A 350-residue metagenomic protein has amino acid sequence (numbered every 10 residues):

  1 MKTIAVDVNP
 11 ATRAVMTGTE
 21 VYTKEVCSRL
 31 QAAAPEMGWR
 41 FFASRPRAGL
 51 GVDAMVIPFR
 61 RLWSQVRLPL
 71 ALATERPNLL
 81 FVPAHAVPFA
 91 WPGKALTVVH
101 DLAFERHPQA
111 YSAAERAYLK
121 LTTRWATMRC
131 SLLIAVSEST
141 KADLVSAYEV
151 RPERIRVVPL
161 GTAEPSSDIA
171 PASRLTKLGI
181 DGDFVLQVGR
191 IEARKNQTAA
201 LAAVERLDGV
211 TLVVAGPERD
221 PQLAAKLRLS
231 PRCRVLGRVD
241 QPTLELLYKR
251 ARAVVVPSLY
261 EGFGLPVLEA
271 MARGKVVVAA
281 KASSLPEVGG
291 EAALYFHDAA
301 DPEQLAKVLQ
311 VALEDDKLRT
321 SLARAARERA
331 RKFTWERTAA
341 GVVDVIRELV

Functional and structural regions predicted by a protein language model:
M1-V350: Carbohydrate transferase catalytic cores enriched for Leloir-type hexosyltransferases
